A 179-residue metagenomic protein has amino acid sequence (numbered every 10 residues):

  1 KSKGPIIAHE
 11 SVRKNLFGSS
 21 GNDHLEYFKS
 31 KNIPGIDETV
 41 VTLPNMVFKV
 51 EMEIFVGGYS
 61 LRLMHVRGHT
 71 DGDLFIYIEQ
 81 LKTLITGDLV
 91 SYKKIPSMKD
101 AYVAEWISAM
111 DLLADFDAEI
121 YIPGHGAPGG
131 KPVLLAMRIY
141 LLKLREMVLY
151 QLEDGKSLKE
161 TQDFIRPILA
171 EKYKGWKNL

Functional and structural regions predicted by a protein language model:
K1-M46, V50: Active-site HxH/HxHxD metal-binding segment of metal-dependent hydrolases
K1-S2, P132-L134, E171-K172: Metal-dependent catalytic neighborhoods of phosphoester/phosphodiester hydrolases
S2, E10, S20, D117 (+3 more regions): Sec/Tat-exported extracytoplasmic proteins
K14-F17, F55, D71: Short, well-ordered, mixed-charge alpha-helical segments that flank or form enzyme active sites
N15, G129-G130, P167-I168: Short secondary-structure capping/turn micro-motifs that flank functional sites
N32-I36, F55-S60: Short Pro/Gly-enriched beta-strand edge/turn motifs at strand-loop
E53, S60-R62, R67-Y150: Metallo-beta-lactamase
E153-L179: C-terminal regulatory/interaction regions
